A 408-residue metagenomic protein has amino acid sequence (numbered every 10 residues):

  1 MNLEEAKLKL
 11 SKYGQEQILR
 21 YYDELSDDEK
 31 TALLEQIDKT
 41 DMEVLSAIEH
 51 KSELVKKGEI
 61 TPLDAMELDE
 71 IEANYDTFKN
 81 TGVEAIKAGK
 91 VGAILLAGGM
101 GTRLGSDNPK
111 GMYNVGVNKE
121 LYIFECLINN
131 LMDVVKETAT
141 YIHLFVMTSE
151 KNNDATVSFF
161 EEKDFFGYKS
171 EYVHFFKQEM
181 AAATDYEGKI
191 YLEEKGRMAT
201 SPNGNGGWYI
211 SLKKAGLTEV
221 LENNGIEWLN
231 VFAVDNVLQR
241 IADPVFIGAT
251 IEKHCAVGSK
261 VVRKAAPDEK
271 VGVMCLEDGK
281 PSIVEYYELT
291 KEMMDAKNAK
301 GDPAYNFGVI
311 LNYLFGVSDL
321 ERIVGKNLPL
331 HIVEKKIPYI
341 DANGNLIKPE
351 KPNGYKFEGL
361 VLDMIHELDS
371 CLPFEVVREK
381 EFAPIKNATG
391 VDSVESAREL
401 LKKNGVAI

Functional and structural regions predicted by a protein language model:
M1-T77, E84, T138, M293-P303 (+1 more regions): Terminal amphipathic alpha-helical/low-complexity segments used for targeting or macromolecular assembly
I71-G92, S106-L362: Domain-scale recognition of functional cores that engage charged ligands
A93-G99: ATP phosphate-binding P-loop of adenylate-forming
A97, E150, V377: Residue-level signal for short, function-critical loop segments
T102-R103: Glycine-rich "HGGG/HGxG" loop immediately N-terminal to the catalytic nucleophile of the alpha/beta-hydrolase
